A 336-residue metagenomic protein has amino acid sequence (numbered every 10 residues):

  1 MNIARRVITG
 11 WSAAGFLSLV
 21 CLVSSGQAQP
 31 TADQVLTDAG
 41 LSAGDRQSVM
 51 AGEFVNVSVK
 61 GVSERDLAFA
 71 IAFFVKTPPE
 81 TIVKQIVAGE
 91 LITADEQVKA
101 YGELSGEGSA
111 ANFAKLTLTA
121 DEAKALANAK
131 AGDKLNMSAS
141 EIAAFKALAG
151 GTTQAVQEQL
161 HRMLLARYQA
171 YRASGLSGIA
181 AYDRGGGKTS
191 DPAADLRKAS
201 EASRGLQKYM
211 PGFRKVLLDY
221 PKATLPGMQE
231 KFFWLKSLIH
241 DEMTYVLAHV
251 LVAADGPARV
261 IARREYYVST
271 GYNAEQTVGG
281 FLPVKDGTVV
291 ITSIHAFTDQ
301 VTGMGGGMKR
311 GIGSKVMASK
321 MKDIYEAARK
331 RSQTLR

Functional and structural regions predicted by a protein language model:
M1-R6: N-terminal secretory signal peptides that target proteins for export/translocation
V7-I8, L17, I261: Small/flexible residues
T9-G10, H161: Short linear sequence motifs
W11-V23: Bacterial N-terminal signal peptides
A28-T81, V87-R336: Terminal "cap-and-tail" regions of soluble proteins that handle hydrophobic small molecules
